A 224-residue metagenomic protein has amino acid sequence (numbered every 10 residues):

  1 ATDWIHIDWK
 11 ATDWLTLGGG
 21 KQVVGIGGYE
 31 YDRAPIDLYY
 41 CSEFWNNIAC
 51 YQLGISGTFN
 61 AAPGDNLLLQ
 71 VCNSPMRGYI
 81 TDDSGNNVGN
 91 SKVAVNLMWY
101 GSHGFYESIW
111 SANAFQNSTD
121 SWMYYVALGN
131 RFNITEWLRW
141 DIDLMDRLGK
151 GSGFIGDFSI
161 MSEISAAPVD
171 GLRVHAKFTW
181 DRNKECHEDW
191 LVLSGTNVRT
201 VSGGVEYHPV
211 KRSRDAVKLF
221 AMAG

Functional and structural regions predicted by a protein language model:
A1-L17, G57-L67, N133, S165 (+1 more regions): Beta-barrel outer-membrane channel/assembly domains of diderm bacteria
T2, Q52-G54, A94, Y125 (+2 more regions): Short beta-strand-initiation
T2, T12, E43, L97 (+2 more regions): Short, low-complexity intrinsically disordered segments
T2-K10, L38, N46, G153-I155: Short charge-dense sequence patches
W14-Y100, W110: Surface-exposed coil loops of outer-membrane beta-barrel proteins
E30, H103-G224: Outer-membrane beta-barrel pore domains
